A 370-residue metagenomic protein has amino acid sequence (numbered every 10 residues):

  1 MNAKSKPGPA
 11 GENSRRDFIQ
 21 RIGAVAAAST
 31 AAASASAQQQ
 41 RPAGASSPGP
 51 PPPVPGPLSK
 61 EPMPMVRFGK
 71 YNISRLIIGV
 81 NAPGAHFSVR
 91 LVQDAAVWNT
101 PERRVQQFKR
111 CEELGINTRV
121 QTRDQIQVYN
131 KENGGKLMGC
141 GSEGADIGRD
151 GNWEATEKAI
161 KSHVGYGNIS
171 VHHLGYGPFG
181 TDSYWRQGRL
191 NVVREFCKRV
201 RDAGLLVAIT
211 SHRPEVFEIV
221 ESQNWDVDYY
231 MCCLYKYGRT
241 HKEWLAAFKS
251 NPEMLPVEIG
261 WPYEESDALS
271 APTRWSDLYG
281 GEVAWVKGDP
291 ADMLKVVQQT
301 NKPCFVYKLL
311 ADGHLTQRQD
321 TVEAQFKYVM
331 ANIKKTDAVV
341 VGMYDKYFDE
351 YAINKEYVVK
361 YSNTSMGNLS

Functional and structural regions predicted by a protein language model:
M1-S14: N-terminal secretory signal peptides
G11-D17, A28-P48: N-terminal twin-arginine translocation
G23, Q38, G44-N81, A85: N-terminal amphipathic alpha-helix/helix-capping segment at the start of soluble metabolic enzymes
S88-P101, G141-W153, L315-Q319: Active-site mouth loops of central-metabolism enzymes
N99-K109, G151-H163, T321-Y328: Short, acidic/polar
E102-T122, G165-S170: Catalytic domains of carbohydrate-active enzymes, especially glycoside hydrolases
Q127-G135, K158-G167, N224, V296-Q299 (+1 more regions): Acidic (Asp/Glu)-rich catalytic clusters
A145-D150, P178-S370: Beta/alpha (TIM)-barrel catalytic core signal, keyed to glycine-rich beta->alpha loops juxtaposed to Asp/Glu that bind
